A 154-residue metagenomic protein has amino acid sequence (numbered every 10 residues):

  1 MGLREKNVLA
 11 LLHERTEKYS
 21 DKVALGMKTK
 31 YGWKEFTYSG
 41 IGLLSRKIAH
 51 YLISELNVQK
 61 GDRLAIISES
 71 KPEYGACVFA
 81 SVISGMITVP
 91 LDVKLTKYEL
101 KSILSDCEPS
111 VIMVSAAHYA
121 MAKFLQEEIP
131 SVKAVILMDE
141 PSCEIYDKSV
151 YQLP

Functional and structural regions predicted by a protein language model:
M1-R4, K34: Acyl-group handling in specialized metabolite and lipid biosynthesis
L3-A24: A short N-terminal helical cap/helix-turn-helix that marks the beginning of AMP-binding/adenylate-forming
L12, C77, A122: Aromatic/hydrophobic pocket-lining residues that form π-stacking "cages" and hydrophobic walls in ligand
D21-Q59, A65-K71, G75-F79, T96-K101 (+1 more regions): Conserved AMP-binding/adenylate-forming core of the ANL superfamily
K60-G61, T88: Alpha-helix N-cap/start motif
I83-P154: Structural core segment of the AMP-binding/adenylate-forming
